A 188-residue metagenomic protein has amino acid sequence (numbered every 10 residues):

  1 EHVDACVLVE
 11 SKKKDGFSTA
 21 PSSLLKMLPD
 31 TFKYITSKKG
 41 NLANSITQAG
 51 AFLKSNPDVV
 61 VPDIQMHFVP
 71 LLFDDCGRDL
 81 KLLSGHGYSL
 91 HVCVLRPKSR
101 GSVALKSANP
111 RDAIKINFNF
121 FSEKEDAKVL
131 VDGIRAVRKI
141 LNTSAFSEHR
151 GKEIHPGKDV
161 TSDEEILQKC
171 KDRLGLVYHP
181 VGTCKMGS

Functional and structural regions predicted by a protein language model:
E1-E10: Catalytic cores of eukaryotic secretory-pathway lumenal/extracellular enzymes that build and remodel glycoconjugates
K13, P21-S188: FAD-dependent oxidoreductase catalytic-site/capping-region signature
